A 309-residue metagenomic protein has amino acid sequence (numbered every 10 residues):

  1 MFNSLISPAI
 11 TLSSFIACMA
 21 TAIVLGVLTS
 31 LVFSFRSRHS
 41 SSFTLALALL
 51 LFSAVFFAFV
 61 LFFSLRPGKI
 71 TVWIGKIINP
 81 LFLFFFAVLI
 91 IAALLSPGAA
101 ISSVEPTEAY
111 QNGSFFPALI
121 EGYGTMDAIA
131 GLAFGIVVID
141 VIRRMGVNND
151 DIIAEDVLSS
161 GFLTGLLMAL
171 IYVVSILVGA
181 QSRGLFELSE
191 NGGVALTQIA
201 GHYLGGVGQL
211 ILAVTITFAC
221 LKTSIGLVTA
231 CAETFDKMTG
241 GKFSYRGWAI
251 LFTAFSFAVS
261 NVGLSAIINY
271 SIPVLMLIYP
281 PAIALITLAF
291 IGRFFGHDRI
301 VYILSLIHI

Functional and structural regions predicted by a protein language model:
F2-F15, L47-S53, G113-E121, H202-A219 (+1 more regions): Select transmembrane alpha-helical segments in multipass membrane proteins
V24-A48, R143-R144, S224-L251: Helix-loop-helix connectors at the membrane interface of multi-pass transporters/channels
F57-I78, R144-V147, F257-N269, I286-H297: Membrane-water interface regions at transmembrane-helix termini and the short interhelical loops of multi-pass membrane
R66-I77, F115, V138-L167, L185-T197 (+1 more regions): Hydrophobic, small-residue-rich membrane helices and short re-entrant helix-turn-helix hairpins that build
L81-A93, V157-R183, T253, F257: Selective recognition of specific alpha-helical transmembrane segments in multi-pass small-molecule
L83-Y110, A128-I129, D140, L177-A180 (+2 more regions): Hydrophobic alpha-helical segments and their helix-loop junctions in multi-pass secondary transporters
I171-L221, P273: TM-loop-TM module centered on a large, flexible mid-protein loop between adjacent transmembrane helices in multi-pass
H308-I309: Conserved small/polar residues in nucleotide/adenosyl-binding loops
